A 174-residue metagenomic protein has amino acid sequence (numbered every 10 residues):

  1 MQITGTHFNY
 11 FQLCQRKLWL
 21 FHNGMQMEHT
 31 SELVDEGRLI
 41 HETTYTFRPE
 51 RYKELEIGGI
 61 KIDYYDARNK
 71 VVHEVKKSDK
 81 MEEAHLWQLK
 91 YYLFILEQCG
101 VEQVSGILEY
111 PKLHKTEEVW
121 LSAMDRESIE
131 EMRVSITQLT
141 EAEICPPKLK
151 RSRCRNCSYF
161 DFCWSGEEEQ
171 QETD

Functional and structural regions predicted by a protein language model:
M1-T46, E169-Q170: Solvent-exposed, charged helical/coil patches that constitute nucleic-acid or partner-interaction surfaces
C14, I60-D79, Y92-F94: Conserved catalytic cores of phosphodiester-cleaving nucleases, focusing on short active-site segments
C14, L18, E143-D174: Cysteine-cluster motifs in flexible loop/terminal segments that predominantly coordinate metals
S31-N69, M81, W87, H114 (+1 more regions): Active-site metal-binding core of divalent-cation-utilizing nuclease and nuclease-like domains
K77-M81, A123-D125: A generic structural motif
A84-I107: Metal-dependent nuclease catalytic cores in nucleic-acid-processing enzymes, especially RNase H-like/related
V101-L121: Substrate-binding beta-hairpin/strand module that engages nucleic acids
A123-R151: Short, charged low-complexity linear segments at domain edges
